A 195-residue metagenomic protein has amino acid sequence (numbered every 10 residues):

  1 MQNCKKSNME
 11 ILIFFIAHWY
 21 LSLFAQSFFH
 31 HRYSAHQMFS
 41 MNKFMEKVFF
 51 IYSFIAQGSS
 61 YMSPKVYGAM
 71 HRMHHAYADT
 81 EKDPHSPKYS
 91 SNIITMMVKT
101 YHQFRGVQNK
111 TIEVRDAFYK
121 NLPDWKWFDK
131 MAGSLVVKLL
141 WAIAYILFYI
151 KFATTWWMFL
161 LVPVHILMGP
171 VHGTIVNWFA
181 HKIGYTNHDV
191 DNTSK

Functional and structural regions predicted by a protein language model:
M1-T174: Non-catalytic, topology-defining segments of multipass membrane proteins
L160-K195: Alpha-helical transmembrane anchor segments
